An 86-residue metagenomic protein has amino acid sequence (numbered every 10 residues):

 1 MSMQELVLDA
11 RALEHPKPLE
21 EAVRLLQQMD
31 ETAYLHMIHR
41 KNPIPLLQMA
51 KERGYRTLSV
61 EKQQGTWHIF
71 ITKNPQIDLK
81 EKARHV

Functional and structural regions predicted by a protein language model:
M1-M29: An N-terminal amphipathic alpha-helical segment
M3-E5, T32-H36, T66: Intrinsic-disorder/low-complexity, polar/charged segments enriched in Ser/Thr/Lys/Arg/Asp/Glu/Gln
L6-D9, N42, D78: Poly-acidic low-complexity segments
D9, I38, F70-T72: Residues in well-ordered beta-strands of folded domains
H15, I44, Q76-D78: Generic "edge-of-domain/loop-turn" microfeature
P18, L47, L79-E81: Short acidic, gly/pro-rich beta-turn/loop elements at beta-sheet edges and active-site/ligand-binding grooves
E20-L25, M29-S59: Amphipathic, hydrophobic secondary-structure cores in small proteins
R56-V86: C-terminal edge-of-domain segments
